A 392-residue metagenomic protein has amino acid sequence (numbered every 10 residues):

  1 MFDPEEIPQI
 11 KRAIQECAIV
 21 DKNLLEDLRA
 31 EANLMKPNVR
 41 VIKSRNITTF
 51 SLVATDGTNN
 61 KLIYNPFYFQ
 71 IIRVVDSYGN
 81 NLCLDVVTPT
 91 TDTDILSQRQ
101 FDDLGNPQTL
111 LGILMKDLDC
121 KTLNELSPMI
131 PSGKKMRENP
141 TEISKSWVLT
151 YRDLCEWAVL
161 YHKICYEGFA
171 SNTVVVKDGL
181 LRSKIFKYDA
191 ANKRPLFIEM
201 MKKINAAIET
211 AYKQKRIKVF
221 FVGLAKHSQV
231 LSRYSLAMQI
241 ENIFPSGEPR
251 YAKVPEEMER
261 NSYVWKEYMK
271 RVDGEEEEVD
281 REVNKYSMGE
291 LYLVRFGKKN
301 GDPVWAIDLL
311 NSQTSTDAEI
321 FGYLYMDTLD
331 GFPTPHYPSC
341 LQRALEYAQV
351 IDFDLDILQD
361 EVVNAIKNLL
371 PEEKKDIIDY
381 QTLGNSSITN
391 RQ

Functional and structural regions predicted by a protein language model:
M1-N46, F50, R99-Q392: Long, contiguous domain-sized segments
F50-T58: Two-metal-ion RNase H-like nuclease active-site motif
A54, V74, V176: Generic enzyme active-site microenvironment
N59-N60, R182: Conserved beta-strand elements of beta-rich interaction domains across eukaryotes, especially beta-propellers
L62-L123: Acidic, metal-ligating active-site segments
